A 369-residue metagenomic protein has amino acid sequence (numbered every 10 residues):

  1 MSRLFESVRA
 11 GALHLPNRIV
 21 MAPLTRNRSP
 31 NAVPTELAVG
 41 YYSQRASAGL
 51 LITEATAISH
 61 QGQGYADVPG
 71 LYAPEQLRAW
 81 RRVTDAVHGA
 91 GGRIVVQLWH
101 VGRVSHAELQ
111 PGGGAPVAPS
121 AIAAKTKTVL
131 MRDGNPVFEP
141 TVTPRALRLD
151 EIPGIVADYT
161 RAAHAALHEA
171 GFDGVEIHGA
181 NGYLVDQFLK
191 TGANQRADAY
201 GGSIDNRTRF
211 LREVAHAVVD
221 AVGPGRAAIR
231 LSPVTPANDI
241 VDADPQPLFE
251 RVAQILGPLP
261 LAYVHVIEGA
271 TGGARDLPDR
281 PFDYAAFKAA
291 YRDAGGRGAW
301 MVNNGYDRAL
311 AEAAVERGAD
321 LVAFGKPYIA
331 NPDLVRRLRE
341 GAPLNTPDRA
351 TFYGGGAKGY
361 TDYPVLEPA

Functional and structural regions predicted by a protein language model:
M1-A369: Flavin-dependent oxidoreductase catalytic cores
